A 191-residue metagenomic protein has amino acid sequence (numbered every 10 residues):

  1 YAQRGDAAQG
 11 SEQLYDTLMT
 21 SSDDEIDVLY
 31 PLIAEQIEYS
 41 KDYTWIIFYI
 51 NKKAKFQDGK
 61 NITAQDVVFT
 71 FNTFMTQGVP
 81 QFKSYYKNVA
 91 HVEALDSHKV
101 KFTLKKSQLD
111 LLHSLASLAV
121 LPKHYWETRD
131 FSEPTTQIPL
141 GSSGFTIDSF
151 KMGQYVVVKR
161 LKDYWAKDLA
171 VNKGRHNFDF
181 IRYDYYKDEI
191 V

Functional and structural regions predicted by a protein language model:
Y1, E35, W45-F48, V67-T70 (+4 more regions): Short, well-ordered beta-strand elements
Y1-K41, N72, L140: N-terminal lobe/hinge region of extracytoplasmic solute-binding protein
Y1-Q9, I33, K60, F82 (+1 more regions): A structural "hinge/loop" feature
M19-D23, D42, K55, V67 (+5 more regions): Sec-exported extracytoplasmic/periplasmic mature domains
S22-D24, A116-R175, F180-R182, I190: Gly/Pro-rich hinge or "lid" segments in bacterial periplasmic/extracellular proteins
E35-P80, L95, K101: Aromatic- and charge-enriched surface segment that lines or borders ligand/interaction sites
Y43, K87, S97, L140 (+1 more regions): Short helix-initiation/N-cap motifs at beta->coil->alpha
K83-W126, T146-K151: Surface-exposed binding/hinge segments that line and control ligand-binding clefts or catalytic entry sites
